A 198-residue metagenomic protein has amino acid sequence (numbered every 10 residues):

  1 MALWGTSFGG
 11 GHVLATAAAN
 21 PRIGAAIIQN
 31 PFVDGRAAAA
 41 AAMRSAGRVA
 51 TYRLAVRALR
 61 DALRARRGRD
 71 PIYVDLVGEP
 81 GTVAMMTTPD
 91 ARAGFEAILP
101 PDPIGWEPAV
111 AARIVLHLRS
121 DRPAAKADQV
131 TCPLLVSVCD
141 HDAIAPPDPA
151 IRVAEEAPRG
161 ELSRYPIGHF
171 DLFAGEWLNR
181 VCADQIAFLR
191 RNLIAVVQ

Functional and structural regions predicted by a protein language model:
M1-S7: Alpha/beta-hydrolase fold nucleophile elbow
H12-A97: Alpha/beta-hydrolase-fold enzymes
P108-K126: Active-site nucleophile elbow and catalytic-triad environment of alpha/beta-hydrolase enzymes
V130, V136-V138: Short beta-strand/loop motif that positions the catalytic acidic residue of the alpha/beta-hydrolase fold
A143-P149: Conserved alpha/beta-hydrolase "acid-adjacent" motif
E155-D171: Catalytic histidine neighborhood in serine/cysteine hydrolases with alpha/beta-hydrolase-type architecture
I167-C182: Catalytic histidine-centered segment of alpha/beta-hydrolase-like enzymes
D184-V196: C-terminal alpha-helix
